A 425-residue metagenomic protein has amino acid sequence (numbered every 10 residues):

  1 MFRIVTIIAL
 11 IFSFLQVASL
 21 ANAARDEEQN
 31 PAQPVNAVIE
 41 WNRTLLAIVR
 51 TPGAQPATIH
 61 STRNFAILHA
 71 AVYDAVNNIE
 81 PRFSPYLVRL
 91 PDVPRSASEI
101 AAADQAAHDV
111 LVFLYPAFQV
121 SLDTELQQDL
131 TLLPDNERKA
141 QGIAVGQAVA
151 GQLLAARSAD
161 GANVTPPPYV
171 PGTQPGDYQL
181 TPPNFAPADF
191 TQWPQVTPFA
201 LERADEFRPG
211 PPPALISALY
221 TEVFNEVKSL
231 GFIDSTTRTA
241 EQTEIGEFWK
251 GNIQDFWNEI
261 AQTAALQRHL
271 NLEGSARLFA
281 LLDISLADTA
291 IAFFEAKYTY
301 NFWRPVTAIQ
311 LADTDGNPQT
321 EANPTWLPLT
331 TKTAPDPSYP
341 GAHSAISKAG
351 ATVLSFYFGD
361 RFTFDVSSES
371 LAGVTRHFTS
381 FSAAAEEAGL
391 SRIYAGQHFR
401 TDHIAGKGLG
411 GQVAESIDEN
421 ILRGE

Functional and structural regions predicted by a protein language model:
V5-Q16: Bacterial N-terminal signal peptides
S19-N22: Sec/Tat signal peptide C-region and signal peptidase I cleavage site
A24-E425: Acidic/polar surface patches and capping/hinge elements
